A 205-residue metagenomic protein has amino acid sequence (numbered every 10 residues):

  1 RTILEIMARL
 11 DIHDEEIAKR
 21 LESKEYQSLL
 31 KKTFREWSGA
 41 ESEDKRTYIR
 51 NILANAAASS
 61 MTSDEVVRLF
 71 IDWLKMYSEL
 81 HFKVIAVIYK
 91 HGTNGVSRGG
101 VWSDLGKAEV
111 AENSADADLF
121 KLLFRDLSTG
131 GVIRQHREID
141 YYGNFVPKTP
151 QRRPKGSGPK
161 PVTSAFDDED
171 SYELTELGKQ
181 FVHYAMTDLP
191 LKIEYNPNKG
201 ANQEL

Functional and structural regions predicted by a protein language model:
R1-Y77: Charged, alpha-helical interface segments at or near domain boundaries
D11, Y89, T93, S128 (+1 more regions): Hydrophobic/aromatic-lined pockets within catalytic cores
E43, T62, N94, I133-H136 (+2 more regions): Intrinsically disordered or highly flexible coil/loop and linker segments, enriched in small and charged/polar residues
Y48-N51, K83, L122: Amphipathic alpha-helical interaction segments
S60-N113: Short amphipathic alpha-helical interface segments
R68-I71, E138, K155-V162: Active-site-adjacent structural elements in folded domains
E79-L80, A111-S157, D167-E169: Short amphipathic alpha-helical interaction segments
V146-L205: Short, amphipathic alpha-helical interaction segments positioned at domain boundaries
